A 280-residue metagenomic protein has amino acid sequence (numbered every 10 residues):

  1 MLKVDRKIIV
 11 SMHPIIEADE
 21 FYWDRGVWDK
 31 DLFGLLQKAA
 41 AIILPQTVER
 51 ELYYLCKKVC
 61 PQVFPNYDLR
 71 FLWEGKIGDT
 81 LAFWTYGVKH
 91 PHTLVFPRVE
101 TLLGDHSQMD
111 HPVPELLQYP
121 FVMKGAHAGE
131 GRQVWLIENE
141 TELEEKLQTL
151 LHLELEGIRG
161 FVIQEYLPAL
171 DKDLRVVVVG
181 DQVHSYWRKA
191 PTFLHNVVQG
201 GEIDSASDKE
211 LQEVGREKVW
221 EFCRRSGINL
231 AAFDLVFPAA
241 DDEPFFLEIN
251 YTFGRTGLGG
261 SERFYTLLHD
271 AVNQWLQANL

Functional and structural regions predicted by a protein language model:
L2-L103: Conserved N-proximal alpha/beta basic substrate-recognition cap immediately N-terminal to, or forming the N-lobe
T47-R50, L69, Q182-V183, P191 (+1 more regions): Short glycine-enriched loops at secondary-structure junctions
C60-P65, H195-D204, E248-G254: Short glycine/proline- and charge-enriched loop/turn segments that cap or connect secondary-structure elements
R70-F161, E213, L280: Active-site nucleotide/adenylate-binding loops and adjacent lid/helix of ATP-dependent enzymes
F121, V162, H184, A231 (+1 more regions): Protein kinase-like catalytic core scaffold
R132-F222: Phosphate-binding site of ATP-dependent enzymes
R175, D234-V236: Short, surface-exposed charged micro-motifs
E210, R224, I228, F237-L280: C-terminal active-site "lid" helix and adjoining low-complexity regulatory extension at the edge of ATP-using catalytic
